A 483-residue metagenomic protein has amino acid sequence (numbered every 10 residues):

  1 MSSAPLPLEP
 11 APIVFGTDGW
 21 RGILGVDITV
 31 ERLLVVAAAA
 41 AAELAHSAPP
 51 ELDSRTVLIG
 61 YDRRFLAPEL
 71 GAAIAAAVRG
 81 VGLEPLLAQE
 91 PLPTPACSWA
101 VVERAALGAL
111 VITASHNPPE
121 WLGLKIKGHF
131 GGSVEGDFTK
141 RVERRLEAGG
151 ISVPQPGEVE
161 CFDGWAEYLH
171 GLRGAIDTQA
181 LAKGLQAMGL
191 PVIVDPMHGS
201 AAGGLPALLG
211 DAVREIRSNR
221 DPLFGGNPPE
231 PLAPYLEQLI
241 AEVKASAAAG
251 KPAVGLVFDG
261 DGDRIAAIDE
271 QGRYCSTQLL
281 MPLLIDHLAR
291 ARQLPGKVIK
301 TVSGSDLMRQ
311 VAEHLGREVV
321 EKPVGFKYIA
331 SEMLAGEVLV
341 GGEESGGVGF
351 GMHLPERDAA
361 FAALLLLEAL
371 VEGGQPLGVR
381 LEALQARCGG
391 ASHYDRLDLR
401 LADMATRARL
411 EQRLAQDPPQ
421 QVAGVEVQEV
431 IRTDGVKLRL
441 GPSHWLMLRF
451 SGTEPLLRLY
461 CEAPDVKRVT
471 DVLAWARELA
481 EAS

Functional and structural regions predicted by a protein language model:
M1-V81, L107, C161-V192: An N-terminal, well-structured beta->alpha segment
S2-P10, L122-A249: Gly/Ser/Thr-enriched, mixed-charge loops and adjacent short helices that form phosphate/oxyanion-binding elements
D18, I59, C97, L110 (+11 more regions): Buried hydrophobic positions in well-ordered alpha/beta secondary-structure cores of metabolic enzymes
H46, P50, V57-W121, L208-I268: N-terminal small/polar loop signature for handling phosphorylated ligands or for N-terminal nucleophile
I59-R63, V194-P196, D269, M352 (+1 more regions): Short glycine-centered, acidic/aromatic-flanked micro-motifs in structured strand/loop junctions that mark active-site
L86-T94, Y274-T277, K300-T301, K322-P323: Active-site nucleophile and cofactor-binding loops and adjacent substrate-binding regions of central metabolic enzymes
P119-E120, G128-E135, K140, R144 (+1 more regions): Replace "Mg2+/Mn2+-dependent" with "divalent metal-dependent
V254, L294-S483: Phosphate-binding and adjacent anionic-ligand microenvironments
